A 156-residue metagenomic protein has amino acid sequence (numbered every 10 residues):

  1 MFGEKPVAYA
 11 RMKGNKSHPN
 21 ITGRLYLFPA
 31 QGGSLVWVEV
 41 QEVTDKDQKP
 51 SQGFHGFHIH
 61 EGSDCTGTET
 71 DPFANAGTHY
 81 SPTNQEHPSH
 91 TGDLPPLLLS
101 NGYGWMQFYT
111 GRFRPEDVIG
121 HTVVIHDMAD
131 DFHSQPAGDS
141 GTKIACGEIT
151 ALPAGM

Functional and structural regions predicted by a protein language model:
M1-M156: N-terminal leader/targeting pre-sequences
